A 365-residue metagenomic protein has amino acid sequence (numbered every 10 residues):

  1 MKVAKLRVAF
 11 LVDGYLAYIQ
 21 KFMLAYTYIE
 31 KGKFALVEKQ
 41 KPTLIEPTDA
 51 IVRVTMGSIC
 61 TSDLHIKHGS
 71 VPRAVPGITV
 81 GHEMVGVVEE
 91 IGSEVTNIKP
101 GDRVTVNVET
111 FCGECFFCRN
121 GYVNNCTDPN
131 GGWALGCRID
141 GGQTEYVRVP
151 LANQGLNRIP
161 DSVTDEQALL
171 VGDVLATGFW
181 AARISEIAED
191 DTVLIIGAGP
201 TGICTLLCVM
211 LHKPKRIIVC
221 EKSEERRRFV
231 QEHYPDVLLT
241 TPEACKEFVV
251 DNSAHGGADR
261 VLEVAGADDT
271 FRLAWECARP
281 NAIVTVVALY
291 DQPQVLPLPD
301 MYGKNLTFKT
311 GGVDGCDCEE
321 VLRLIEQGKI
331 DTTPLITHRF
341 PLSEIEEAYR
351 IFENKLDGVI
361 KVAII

Functional and structural regions predicted by a protein language model:
M1-V12: Positively charged N-terminal leader segments that act as targeting/secretion signals
Y18-M23, K222, E247, R272-E276 (+1 more regions): C-terminal hydrophobic helical "lid"/dimerization subdomain of Rossmann-like NAD(P)H-dependent oxidoreductases
P42-G57, S70-R119, P160-V163: Glycine-rich beta-strand-centered segment in the early N-terminal region that forms part of a ligand/cofactor-binding
C60, V108-N157, D161: Cysteine-cluster motifs in flexible loop/terminal segments that predominantly coordinate metals
N97-P100, E189, P280: Short, flexible surface segments
G101, D190, P235-D236, G257-A258 (+1 more regions): Local beta-strand N-terminus motif with an aromatic residue
R158-E243: Mid-domain Rossmann-like dinucleotide-binding core that forms the NAD(H)/NADP(H) cofactor-binding site
S185, R227-T307: Glycine-rich cofactor phosphate-binding loops and adjacent beta1-alpha1 units of small-molecule cofactor enzyme domains
